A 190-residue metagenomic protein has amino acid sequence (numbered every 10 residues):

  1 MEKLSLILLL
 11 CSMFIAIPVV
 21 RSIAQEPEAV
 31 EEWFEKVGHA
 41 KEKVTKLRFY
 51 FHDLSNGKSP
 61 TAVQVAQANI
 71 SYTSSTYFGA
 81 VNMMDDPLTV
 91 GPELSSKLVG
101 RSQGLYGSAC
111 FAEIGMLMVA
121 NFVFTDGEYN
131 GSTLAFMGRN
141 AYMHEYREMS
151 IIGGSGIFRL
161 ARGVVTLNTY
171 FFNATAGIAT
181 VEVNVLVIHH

Functional and structural regions predicted by a protein language model:
E2-S132, Y146, T180: Extracellular or lumenal secretory-pathway regions
E31, A66-Y72, N140-M143, G153-I157 (+1 more regions): Short, low-complexity, polar/charged sequence segments that are solvent-exposed and flexible
Y50-H52, M84, G91, T125 (+4 more regions): A structural detector for beta-sheet-dominated domains
N82-V90, G156-R159, Y170-T175: Low-complexity, flexible helical/coil segments
A112-F171: Acidic, glycine-rich flexible loop segments
Y170-H190: C-terminal helix/juxtamembrane-tail motif
